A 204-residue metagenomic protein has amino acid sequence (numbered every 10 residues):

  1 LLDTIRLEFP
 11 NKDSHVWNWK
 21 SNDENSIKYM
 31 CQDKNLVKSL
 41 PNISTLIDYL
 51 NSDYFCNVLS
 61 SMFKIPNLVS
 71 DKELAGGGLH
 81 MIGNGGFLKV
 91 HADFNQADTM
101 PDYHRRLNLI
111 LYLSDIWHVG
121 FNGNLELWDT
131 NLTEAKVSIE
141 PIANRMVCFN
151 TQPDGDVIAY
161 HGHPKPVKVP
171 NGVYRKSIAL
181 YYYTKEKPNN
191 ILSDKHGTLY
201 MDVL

Functional and structural regions predicted by a protein language model:
L1-M62: Non-heme Fe(II)/2-oxoglutarate
L2, I43, S52-C56, K72 (+4 more regions): A structural signal for well-ordered alpha-helical scaffolds and beta->alpha junctions
R6-P10, K38, Y49-H104: Non-heme Fe(II) oxygenase catalytic core, chiefly the N-lobe of the double-stranded beta-helix
K12-H15, P66-V69, D115-V119: Proline-centered turn/helix-capping motifs that create local helix->coil transitions or kinks
G78, N108, S177: Amphipathic alpha-helical recognition patches that constitute DNA-binding helices
G85-G86, D93-R105, S114-L204: Catalytic core of Fe(II)/2-oxoglutarate
